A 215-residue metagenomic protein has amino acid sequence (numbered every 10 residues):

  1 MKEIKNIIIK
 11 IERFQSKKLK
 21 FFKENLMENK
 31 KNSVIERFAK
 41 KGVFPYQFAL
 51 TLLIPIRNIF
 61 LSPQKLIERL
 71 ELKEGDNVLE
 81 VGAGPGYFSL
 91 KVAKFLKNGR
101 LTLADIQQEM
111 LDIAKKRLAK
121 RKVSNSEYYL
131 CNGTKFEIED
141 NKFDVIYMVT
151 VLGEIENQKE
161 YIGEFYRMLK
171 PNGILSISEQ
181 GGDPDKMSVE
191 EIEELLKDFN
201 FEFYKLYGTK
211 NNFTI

Functional and structural regions predicted by a protein language model:
F38-F60: Class I SAM-dependent methyltransferase Rossmann-like catalytic core, especially the SAM/SAH-binding loop
R57-G75: Conserved alpha-helix/loop element of class I SAM-dependent methyltransferases that forms part of the SAM/SAH-binding
L79-V81, P85-K135: Class I SAM-dependent methyltransferase SAM/SAH-binding core
L96-K97, I155-E156, L169-P171: Helix-to-beta-strand junctions that scaffold the AdoMet/dcAdoMet cofactor pocket in Class I SAM-dependent enzymes
T134-I146: A short acidic, Gly/Pro-enriched loop at the edge of an enzyme's catalytic core that lines a small-molecule cofactor
D144-N157: A short SAM/SAH-binding and catalytic strip from SAM-dependent methyltransferases
K159-I174: A short glycine-rich, Lys/Arg-flanked "PGG" loop and its adjoining helix->strand segment in the class I
S176-F199: Conserved class I S-adenosyl-L-methionine
